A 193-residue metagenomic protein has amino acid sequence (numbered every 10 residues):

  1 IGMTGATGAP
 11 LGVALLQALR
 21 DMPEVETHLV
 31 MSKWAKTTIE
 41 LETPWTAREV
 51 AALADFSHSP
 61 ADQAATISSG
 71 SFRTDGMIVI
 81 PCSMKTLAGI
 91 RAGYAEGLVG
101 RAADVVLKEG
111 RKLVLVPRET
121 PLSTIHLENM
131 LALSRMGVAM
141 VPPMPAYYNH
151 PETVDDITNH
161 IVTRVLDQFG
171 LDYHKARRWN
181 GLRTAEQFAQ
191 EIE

Functional and structural regions predicted by a protein language model:
I1-V114, R118-E193: A cross-family phosphate/adenosyl-ligand binding-site feature
